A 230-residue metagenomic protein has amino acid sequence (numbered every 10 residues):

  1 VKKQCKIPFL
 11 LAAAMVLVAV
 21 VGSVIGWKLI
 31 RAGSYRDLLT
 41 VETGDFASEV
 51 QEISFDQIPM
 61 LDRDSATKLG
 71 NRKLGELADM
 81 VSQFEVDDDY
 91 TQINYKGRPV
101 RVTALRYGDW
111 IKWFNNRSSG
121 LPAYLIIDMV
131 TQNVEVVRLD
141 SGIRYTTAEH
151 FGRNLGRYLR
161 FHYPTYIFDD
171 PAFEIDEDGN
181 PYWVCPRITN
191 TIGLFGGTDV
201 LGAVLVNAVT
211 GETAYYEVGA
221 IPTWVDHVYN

Functional and structural regions predicted by a protein language model:
K2-N230: Soluble extracytoplasmic regions of secretory-pathway and membrane proteins
